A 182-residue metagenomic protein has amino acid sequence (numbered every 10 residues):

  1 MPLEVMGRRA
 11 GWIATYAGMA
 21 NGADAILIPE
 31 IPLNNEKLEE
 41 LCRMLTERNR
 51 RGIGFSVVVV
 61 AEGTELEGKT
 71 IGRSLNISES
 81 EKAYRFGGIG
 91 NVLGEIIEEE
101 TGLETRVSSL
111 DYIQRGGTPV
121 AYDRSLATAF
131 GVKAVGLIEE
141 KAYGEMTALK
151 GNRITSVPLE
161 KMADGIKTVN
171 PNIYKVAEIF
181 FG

Functional and structural regions predicted by a protein language model:
M1-L103: Accessory alpha-helical/coil subdomains and C-terminal extensions that flank or cap enzyme catalytic cores
E81, R85-G182: C-terminal non-catalytic interaction/assembly regions of soluble proteins
